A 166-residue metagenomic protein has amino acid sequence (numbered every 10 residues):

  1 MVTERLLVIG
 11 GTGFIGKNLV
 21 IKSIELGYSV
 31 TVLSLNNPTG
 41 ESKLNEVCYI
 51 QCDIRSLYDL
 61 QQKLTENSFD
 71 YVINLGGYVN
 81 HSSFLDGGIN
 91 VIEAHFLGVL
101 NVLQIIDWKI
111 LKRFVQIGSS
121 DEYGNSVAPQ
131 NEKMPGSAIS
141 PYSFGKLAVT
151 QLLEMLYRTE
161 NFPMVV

Functional and structural regions predicted by a protein language model:
L6-L26: N-terminal Rossmann NAD(P)H-binding glycine-rich loop of SDR-like oxidoreductase domains
I9, L33, V72-G76, F114-S120: SDR active-site strand-loop-helix element
Y28-N37: Conserved glycine-rich Rossmann-like NAD(P)H-binding loop of the short-chain dehydrogenase/reductase
N45-S56: Rossmann-fold cofactor-recognition segment
I54-A94: NAD(P)H-binding glycine-rich loop region in Rossmannoid oxidoreductase-like domains and their noncatalytic homologs
G77, G87, I92-V99, L103 (+2 more regions): Short alpha-helix in the Rossmann-fold core of NAD(P)-dependent oxidoreductases
L100-I139, V165: Conserved Rossmann-fold NAD(P)-dependent oxidoreductase catalytic core, especially the SDR/UDP-sugar
N125, I139-V165: Active-site Tyr-X1-5-Lys
